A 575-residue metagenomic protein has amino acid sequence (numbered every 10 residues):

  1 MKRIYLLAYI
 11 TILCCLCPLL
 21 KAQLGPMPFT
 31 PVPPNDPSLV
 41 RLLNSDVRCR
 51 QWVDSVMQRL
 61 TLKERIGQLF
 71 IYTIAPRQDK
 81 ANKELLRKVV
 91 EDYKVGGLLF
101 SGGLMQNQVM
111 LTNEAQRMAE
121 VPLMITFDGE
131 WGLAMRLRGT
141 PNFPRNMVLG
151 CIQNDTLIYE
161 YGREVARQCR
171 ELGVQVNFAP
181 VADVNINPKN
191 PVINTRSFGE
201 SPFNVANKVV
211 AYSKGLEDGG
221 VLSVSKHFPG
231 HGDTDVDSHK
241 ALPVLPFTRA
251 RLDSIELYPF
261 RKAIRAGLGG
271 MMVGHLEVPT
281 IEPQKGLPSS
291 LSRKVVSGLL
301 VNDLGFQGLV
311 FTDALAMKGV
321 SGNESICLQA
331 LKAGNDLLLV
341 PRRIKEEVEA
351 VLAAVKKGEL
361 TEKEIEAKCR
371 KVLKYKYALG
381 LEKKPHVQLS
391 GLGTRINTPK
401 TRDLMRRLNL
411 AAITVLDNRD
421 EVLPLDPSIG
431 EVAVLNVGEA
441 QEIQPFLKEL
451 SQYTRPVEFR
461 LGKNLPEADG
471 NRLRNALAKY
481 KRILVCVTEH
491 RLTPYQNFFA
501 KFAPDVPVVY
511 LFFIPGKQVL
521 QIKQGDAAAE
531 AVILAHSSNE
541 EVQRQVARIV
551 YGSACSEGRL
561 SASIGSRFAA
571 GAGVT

Functional and structural regions predicted by a protein language model:
M1-P31, P37: Bacterial Sec-dependent N-terminal signal peptides
A22-Y72, P76-V89, N302, N323-T575: Preference for extracellular/luminal or secreted protein segments
T61, L98, Q108-L123, L133-M135 (+2 more regions): Second-shell residues forming the walls of enzyme active-site clefts
I71-K80, M147-Y159, A241-I255, A316-V320: Active-site mouth loops of central-metabolism enzymes
A75-Q78, I125-M135, Q175-N185, S225-H231 (+3 more regions): Short glycine-enriched loops at secondary-structure junctions
Q78-E91, I158-V165, D253-F260, G322-C327: Short, acidic/polar
R87-G103, P188-K189, I264-L287, A478-H490: Short acidic, glycine-rich surface-loop motifs adjacent to enzyme active sites
M105-P122, D155-E171, I365, R370 (+1 more regions): Active-site-adjacent structural elements in enzyme catalytic domains
